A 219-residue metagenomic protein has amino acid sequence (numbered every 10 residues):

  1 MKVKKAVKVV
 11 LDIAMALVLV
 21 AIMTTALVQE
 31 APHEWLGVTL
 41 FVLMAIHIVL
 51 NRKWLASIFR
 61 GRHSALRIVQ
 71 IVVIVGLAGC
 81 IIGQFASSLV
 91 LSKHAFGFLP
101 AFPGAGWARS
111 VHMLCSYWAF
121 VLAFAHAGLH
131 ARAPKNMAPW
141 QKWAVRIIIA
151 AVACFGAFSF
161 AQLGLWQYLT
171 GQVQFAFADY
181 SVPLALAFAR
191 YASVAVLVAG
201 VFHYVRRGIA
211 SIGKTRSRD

Functional and structural regions predicted by a protein language model:
M1-D219: Membrane-embedded alpha-helical bundles that constitute the cytochrome b-like, heme-associated redox core of multi-pass
